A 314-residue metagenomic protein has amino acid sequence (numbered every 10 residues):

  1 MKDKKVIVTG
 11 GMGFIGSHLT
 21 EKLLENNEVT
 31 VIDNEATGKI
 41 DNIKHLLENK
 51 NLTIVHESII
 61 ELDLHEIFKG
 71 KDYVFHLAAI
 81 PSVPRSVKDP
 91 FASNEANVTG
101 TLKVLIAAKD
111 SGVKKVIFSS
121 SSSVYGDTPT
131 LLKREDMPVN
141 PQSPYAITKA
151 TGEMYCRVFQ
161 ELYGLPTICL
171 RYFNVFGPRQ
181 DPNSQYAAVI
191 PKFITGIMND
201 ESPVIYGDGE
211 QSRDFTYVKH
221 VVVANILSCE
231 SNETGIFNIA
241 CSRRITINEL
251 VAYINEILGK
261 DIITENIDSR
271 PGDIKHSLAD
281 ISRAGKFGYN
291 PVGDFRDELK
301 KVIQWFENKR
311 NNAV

Functional and structural regions predicted by a protein language model:
M1-V175, K301, K309: N-terminal Rossmann-like NAD(P)+-binding domain of SDR-like oxidoreductases, especially those catalyzing
S58, I197-V314: C-terminal substrate-binding subdomain of Rossmann-fold SDR/epimerase-dehydratase oxidoreductases
S86, D136, P166-T167, R171-D181 (+3 more regions): A conserved pocket-lining segment of Rossmann-fold NAD(P)-dependent short-chain dehydrogenase/reductase
P90, P141, P182-N183, N232: Active-site loop immediately N-terminal to the catalytic Tyr-X3-Lys motif of short-chain dehydrogenase/reductase
V104, F159, V189, F193-G196 (+1 more regions): A short, amphipathic alpha-helix embedded in the catalytic core of nucleotide-handling enzymes
D127-P129, P178-Q180, R283: Short beta-loop-alpha junction of Rossmann-like oxidoreductase domains
T151, Y155, F159, V189 (+3 more regions): Hydrophobic alpha-helix immediately C-terminal to the catalytic Tyr-X-X-X-Lys motif of short-chain
